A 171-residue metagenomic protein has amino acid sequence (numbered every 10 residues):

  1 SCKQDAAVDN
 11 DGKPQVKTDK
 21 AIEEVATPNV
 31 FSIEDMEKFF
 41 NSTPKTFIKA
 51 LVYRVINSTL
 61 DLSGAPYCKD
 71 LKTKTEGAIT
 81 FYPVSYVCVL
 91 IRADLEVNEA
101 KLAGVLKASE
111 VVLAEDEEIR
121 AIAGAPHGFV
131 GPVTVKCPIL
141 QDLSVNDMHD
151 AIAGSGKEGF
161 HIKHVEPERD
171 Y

Functional and structural regions predicted by a protein language model:
S1-Y171: Extended, low-hydrophobicity, polar/charged segments
